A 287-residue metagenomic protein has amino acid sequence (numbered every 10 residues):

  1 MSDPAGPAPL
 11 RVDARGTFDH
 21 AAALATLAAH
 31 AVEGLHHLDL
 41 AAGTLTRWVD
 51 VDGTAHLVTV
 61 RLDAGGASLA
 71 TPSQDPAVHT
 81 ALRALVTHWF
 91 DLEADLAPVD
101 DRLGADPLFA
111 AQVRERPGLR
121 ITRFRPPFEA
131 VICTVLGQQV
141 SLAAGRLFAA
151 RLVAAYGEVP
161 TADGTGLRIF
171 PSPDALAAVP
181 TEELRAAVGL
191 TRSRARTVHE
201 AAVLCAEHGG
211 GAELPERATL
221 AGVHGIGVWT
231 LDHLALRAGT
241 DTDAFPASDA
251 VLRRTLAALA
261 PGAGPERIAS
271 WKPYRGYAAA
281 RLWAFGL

Functional and structural regions predicted by a protein language model:
M1-L287: HhH-family (HhH-GPD) DNA N-glycosylase catalytic core used in base-excision repair
